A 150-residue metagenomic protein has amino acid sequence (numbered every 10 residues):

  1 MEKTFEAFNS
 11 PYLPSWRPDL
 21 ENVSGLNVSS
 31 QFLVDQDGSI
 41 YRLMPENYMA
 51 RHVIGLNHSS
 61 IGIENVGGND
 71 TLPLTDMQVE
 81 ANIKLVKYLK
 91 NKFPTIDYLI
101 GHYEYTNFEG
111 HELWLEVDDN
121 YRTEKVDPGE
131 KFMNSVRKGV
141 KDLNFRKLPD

Functional and structural regions predicted by a protein language model:
M1-T95: Active-site-adjacent loop/helix surface patches within enzyme catalytic domains that shape the substrate-binding cleft
N69-D150: Basic/polar, cationic surfaces and motifs that engage anionic cell-wall and phosphate/carboxylate ligands
